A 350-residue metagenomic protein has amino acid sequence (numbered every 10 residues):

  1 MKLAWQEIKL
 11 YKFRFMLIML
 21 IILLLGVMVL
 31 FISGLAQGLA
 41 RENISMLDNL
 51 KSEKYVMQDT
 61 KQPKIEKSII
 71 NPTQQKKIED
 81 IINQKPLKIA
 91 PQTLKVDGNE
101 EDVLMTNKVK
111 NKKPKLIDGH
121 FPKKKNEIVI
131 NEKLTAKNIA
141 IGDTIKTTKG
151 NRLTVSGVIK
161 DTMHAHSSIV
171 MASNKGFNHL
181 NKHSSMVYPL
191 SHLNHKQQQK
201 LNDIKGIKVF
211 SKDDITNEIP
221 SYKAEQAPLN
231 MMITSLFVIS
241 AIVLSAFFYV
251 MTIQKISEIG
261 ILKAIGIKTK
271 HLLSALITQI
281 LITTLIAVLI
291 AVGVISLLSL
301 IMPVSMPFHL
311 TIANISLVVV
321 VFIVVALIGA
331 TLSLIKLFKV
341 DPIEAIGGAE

Functional and structural regions predicted by a protein language model:
M1-V29, A349-E350: N-terminal Sec/SRP start-transfer signal
I8, L262-K270, A349: Short helix-to-coil transition segments within interhelical loops that connect adjacent transmembrane helices
R14, V27-E53: Alpha-helical transmembrane segments
R41-K108: Membrane-proximal extracellular/periplasmic loop immediately following the first transmembrane helix
K54-Y55, L134-T135, T154-M163, L180-S221: A short beta-strand structural signal in non-transmembrane regions
K88, N99-K108, L116-K175: Hydrophobic secondary-structure segments that place a key small or acidic residue at a functional site
N202-L244, F248-S257, I261-L262, L273-I277 (+1 more regions): Peri-transmembrane interface segments
S274-A275, L281-G348: Short helix-loop junctions at transmembrane helix boundaries
